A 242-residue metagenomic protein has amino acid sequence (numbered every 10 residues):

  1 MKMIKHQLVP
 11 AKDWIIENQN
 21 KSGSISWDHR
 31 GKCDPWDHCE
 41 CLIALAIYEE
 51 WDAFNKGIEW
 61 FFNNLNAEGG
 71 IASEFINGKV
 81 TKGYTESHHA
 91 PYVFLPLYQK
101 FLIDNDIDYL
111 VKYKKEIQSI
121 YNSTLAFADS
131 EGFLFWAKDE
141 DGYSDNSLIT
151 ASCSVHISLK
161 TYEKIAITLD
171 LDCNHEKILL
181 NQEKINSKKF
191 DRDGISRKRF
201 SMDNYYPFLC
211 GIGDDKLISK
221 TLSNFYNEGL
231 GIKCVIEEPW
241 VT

Functional and structural regions predicted by a protein language model:
M1, C39-W51, Y92-Y109, C153-D170 (+1 more regions): Well-ordered alpha-helical scaffold segments within catalytic/enzyme domains
K2-K32, N55-T85, K114, S119-N146 (+1 more regions): Extended glycan-interaction surfaces of carbohydrate-active proteins
K32-E40, A46-E49, Y84-L95, K112 (+3 more regions): Aromatic- and histidine-enriched alpha-helix N-cap/loop-to-helix transition segments that scaffold the rims
D52-K56, Y109-K112, E116, C173-N174: Alpha-helical positions within canonical tetratricopeptide repeat
N63, G83-S87, Q99-I103, D108-Y109 (+1 more regions): Short, charge-rich binding segments
I149-K189: Active-site neighborhood of glycoside hydrolase catalytic domains
